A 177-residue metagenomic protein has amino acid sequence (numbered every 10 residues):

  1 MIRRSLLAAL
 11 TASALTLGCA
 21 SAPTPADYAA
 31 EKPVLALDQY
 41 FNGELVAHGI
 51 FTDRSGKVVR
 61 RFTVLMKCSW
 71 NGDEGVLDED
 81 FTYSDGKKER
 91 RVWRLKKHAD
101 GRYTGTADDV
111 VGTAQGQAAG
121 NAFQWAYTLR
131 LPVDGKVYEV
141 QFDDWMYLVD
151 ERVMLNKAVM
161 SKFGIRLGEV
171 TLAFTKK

Functional and structural regions predicted by a protein language model:
R3-T11: N-terminal export leaders
T16-G18: C-terminal motif of bacterial Sec signal peptides marking the signal peptidase cleavage site
A20-A22: Bacterial signal peptide processing site
Y28-E44: N-terminal helix-cap/turn-to-beta initiation motif at the start of protein domains
F41-G49, N156: A short, Trp-centered hydrophobic/proline-enriched beta-strand micro-motif
H48, T52-V133: Central antiparallel beta-sheet cores of small beta-barrel/beta-sandwich binding domains
V58-V64, V137-F142, R166-V170: Amphipathic hydrophobic-ligand
D143-K177: Glycine-rich, aromatic-bearing surface loops/beta-hairpins
